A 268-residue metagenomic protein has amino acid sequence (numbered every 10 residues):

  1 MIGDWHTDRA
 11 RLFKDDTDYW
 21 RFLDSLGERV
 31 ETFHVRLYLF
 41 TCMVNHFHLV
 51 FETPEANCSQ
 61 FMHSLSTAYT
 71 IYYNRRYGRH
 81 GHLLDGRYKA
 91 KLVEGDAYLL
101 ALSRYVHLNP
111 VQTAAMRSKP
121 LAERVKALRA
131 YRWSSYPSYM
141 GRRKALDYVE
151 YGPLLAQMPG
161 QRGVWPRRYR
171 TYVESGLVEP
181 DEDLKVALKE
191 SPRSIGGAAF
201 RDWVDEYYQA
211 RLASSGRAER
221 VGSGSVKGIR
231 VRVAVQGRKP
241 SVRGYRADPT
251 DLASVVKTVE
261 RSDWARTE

Functional and structural regions predicted by a protein language model:
M1-M43, E52-E268: Short Pro-Cys-Gly-centered "Cys-loop" motif that presents a nucleophilic cysteine in a tight turn
H48-V50: N-terminal functional module of multi-domain proteins
